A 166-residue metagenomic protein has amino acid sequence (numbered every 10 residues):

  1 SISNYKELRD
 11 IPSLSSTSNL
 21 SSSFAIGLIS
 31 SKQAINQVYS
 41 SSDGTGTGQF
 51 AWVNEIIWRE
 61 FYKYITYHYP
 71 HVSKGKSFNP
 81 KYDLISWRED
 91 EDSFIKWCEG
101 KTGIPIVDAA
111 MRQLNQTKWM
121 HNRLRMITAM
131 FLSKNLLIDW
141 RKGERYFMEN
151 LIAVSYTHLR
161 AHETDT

Functional and structural regions predicted by a protein language model:
I2-M126: Gly/Thr-rich phosphate-binding loop signature of adenosyl cofactor/nucleotide-binding cores
K63, N135, D165-T166: Generic hydrophobic alpha-helical segments
G103-Y156: Aromatic (often tryptophan-rich) hydrophobic motifs at membrane interfaces
T157-T166: Conserved small/polar residues in nucleotide/adenosyl-binding loops
